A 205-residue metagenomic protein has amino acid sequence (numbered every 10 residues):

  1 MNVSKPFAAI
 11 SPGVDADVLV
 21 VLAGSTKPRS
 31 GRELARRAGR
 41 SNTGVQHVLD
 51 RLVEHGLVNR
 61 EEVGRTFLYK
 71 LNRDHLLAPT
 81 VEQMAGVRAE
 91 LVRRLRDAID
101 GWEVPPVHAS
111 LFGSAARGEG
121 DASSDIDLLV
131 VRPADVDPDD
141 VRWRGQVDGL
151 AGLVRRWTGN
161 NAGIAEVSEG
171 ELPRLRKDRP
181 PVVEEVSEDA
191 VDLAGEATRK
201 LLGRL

Functional and structural regions predicted by a protein language model:
M1-P106, R117-S123, R132-L205: Catalytic core of pol beta-like nucleotidyltransferases
L111-S114: Glycine-rich beta-strand-to-loop/alpha-helix junction loops that act as flexible
D127-L129: Short, well-ordered beta-strand segments
